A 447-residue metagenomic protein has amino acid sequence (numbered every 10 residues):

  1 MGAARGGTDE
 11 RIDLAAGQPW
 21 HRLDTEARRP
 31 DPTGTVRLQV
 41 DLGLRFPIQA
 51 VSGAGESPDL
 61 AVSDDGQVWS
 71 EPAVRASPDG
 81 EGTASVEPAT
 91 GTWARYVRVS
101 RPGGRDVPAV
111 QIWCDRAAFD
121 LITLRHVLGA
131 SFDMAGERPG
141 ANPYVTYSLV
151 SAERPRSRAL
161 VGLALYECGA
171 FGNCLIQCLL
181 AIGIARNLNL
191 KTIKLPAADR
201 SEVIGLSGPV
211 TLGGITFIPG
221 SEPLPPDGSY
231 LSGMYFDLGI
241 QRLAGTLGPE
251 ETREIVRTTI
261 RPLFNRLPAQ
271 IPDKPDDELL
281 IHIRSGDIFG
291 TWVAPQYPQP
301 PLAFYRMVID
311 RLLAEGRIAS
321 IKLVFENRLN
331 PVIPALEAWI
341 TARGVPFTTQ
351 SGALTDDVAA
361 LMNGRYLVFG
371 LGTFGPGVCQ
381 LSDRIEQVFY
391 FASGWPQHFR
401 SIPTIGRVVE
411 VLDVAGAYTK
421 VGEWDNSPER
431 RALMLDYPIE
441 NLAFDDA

Functional and structural regions predicted by a protein language model:
M1-R45, D64-V68, R116-A130: Disordered, acidic Ser/Thr/Pro-rich linker "stalks" and the adjacent N-terminal cap of the next globular domain
G34, R45, A54-A130: Trp- and acidic/polar-enriched beta-sheet ligand-binding modules for extracellular glycan and matrix recognition
Q39, L165-N173, V293-Y297, Y366: Conserved aromatic-histidine-acidic binding/catalytic patches
G129-S148, R156-V161, A197-A319, A417-A447: Secretory-pathway luminal glycosyltransferase catalytic domains
E137-A198: N-terminal pre-catalytic "stem/leader" segment of glycosyltransferase-like enzymes
G162, K191-A197, L280-H282, K322-V324 (+2 more regions): A structural signal for short, well-ordered beta-strand segments and their strand-loop junctions that often border
E167, F171, E315-F391, W395-F399 (+1 more regions): Donor-binding and catalytic core of enzymes assembling or modifying cell-surface/extracellular glycoconjugates
P376-A447: Nucleotide-sugar donor-binding patch of glycosyltransferase catalytic domains
